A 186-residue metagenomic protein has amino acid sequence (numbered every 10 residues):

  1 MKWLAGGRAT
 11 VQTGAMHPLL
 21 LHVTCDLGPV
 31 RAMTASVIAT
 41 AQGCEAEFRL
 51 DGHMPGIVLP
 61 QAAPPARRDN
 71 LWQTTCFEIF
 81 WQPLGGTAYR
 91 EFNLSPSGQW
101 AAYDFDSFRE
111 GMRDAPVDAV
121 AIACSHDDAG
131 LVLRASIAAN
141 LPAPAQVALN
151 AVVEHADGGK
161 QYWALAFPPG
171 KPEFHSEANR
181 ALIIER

Functional and structural regions predicted by a protein language model:
W3-G7, V11-G14, R68-E78, P83-Y89 (+1 more regions): Acidic/polar low-complexity flexible segments
Q12, G56, N140-P142: Soluble secreted/lumenal catalytic domains with histidine-centered metal-binding or acid-base catalytic motifs
H17-P29: Short, Gly/Pro- and small/polar-rich lid/capping loops
L19, A62-R68, D104, E110 (+2 more regions): Basic, ligand-binding patches in group-transfer machinery, especially extracytoplasmic/periplasmic segments
V23, M33-V37, D118-H126: Beta-strand-rich interaction surfaces with strong enrichment in secreted/lumenal proteins
G28-D104: Surface-exposed, glycine/proline- and aromatic-rich loop segments on solvent-exposed faces across compartments
F48-G52, I137-A139, A151-V153: Short, structured patches in soluble enzyme cores that scaffold and shape functional sites
A88-A139: An exposed acidic His-Trp-rich patch
